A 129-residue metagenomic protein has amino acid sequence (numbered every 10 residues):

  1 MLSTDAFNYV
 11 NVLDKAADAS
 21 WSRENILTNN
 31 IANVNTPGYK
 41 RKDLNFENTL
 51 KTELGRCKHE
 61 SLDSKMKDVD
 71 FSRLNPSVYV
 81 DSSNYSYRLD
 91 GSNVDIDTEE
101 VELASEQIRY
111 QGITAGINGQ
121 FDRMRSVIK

Functional and structural regions predicted by a protein language model:
M1-K129: Amphipathic alpha-helical polymerization modules
